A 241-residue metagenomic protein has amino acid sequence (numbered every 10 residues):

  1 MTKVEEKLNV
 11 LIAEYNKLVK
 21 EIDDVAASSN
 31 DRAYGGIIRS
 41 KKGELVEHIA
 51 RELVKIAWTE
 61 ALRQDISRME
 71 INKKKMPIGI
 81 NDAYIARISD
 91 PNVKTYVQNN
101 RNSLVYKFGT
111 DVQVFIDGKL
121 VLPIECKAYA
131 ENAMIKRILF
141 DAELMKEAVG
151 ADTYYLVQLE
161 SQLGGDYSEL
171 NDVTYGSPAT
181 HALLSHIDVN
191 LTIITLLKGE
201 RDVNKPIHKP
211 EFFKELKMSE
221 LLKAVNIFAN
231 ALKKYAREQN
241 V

Functional and structural regions predicted by a protein language model:
T2-D31, G35, R39-S40, E44 (+4 more regions): C-terminal tail/extension regions appended to the core domain(s) of diverse proteins
A27-Q98: Acidic-basic catalytic patches of nuclease active cores, encompassing PD-(D/E)XK and other metal-cofactor nuclease
G36-R39, P123-N132: Surface-exposed cleft-lining segments at the edges of enzyme active sites
R101: Aromatic/basic-lined ligand-recognition segments that form π-stacking hydrophobic pockets flanked by Lys/Arg to engage
K107-D111: Short glycine-rich loop/turn motifs
V112-V114, G118-A128, I138: Conserved catalytic cores of phosphodiester-cleaving nucleases, focusing on short active-site segments
Y129-L139, G165-Y167: Active-site-adjacent loop/helix micro-motif of nuclease/hydrolase catalytic cores
L139-E143, E147-Y155: A contiguous pocket-lining binding segment that forms or flanks enzyme active sites
